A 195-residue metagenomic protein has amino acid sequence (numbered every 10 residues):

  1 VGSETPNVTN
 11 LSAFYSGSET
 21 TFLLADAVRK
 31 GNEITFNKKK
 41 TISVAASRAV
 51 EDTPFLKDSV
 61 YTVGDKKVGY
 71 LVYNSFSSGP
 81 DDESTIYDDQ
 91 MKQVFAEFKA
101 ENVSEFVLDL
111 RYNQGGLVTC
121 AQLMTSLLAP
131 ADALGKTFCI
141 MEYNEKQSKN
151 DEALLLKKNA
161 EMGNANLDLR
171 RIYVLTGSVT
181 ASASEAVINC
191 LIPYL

Functional and structural regions predicted by a protein language model:
V1-F106, C120: Flexible, low-complexity junctional segments that flank or bridge functional domains
G2, V72-F76, D109-N113, M141 (+1 more regions): Active-site-proximal beta-strand/loop segments in catalytic clefts of secreted hydrolases
V63, D82-Q90, Y112-C120, N164 (+1 more regions): Extracytoplasmic/periplasmic, Sec-exported soluble proteins
K66-G69, E101-F106, L134-F138, D168-I172 (+1 more regions): Loop/turn elements at helix/coil->beta-strand transitions in domains of secreted/extracellular proteins
D88-F95, A121-T125, I172, S184-I188: Extracytoplasmic/secreted envelope proteins and their assembly/folding machinery, especially bacterial periplasmic
A96-A100, S126-A133, I192-P193: Sec-exported extracytoplasmic/periplasmic mature domains
G115-Y173: Gly/Ser/Thr-rich loop/hinge elements
L169-G177, E185, N189-Y194: Substrate-binding and catalytic surfaces of secreted/luminal carbohydrate-active proteins
